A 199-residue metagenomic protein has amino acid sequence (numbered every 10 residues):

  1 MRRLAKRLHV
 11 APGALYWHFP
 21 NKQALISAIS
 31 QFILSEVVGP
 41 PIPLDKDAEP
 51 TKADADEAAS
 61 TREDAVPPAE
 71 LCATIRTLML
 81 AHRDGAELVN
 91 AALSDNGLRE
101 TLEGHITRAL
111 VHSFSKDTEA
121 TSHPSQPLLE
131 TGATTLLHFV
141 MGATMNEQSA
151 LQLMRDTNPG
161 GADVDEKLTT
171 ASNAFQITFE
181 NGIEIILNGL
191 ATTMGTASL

Functional and structural regions predicted by a protein language model:
M1-A24, A28: Helix-turn-helix
P20-A24, L80, G97, S115: Residues in soluble alpha-helical coiled-coils and helical-bundle/repeat scaffolds
F32-E36: Short, basic, alpha-helical segments at the C-terminal edge of helix-turn-helix-like DNA-binding modules
V38-T101, A133-L136: Hydrophobic alpha-helical connector segments
E70, N90-T134, N158: Amphipathic alpha-helical packing segments from all-alpha helical-bundle domains
L137-S149: C-terminal TM-helix exit segments that contain a strictly Trp-centered aromatic cap at the helix terminus
S149-L199: C-terminal peripheral helix-coil segments that are non-catalytic and often amphipathic
